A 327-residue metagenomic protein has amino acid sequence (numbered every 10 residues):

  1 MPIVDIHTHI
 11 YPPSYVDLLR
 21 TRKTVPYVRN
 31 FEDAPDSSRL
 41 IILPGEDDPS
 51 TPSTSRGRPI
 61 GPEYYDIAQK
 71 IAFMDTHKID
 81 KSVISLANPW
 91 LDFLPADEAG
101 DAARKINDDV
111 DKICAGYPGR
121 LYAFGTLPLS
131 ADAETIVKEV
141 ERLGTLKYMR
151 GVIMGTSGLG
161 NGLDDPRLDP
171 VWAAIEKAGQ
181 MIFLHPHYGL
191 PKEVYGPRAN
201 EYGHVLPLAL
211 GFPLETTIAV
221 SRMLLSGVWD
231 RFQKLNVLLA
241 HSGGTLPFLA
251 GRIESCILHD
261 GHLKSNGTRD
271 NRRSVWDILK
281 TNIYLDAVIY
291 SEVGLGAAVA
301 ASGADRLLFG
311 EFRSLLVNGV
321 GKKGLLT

Functional and structural regions predicted by a protein language model:
M1-T327: Helix-coil boundary/capping segments in enzymes
